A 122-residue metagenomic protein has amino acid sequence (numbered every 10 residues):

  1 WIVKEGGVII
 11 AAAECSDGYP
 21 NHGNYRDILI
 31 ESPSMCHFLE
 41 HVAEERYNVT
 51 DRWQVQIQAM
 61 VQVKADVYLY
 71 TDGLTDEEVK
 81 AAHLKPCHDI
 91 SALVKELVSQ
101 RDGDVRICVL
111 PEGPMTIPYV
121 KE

Functional and structural regions predicted by a protein language model:
W1-E122: C-terminal non-catalytic interaction/assembly regions of soluble proteins
